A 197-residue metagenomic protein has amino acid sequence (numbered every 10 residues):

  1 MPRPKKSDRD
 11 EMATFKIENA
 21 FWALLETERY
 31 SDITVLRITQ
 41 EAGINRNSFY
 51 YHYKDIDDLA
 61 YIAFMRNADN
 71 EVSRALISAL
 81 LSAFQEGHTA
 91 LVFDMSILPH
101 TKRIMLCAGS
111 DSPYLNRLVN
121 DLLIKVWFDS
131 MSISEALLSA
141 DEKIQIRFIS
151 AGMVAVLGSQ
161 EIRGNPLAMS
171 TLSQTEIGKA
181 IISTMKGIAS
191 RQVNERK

Functional and structural regions predicted by a protein language model:
M1-E28, R37: Basic, helix-initiating cap at the start of DNA-binding domains
M12-A23, E41, D58-S78, D121-L122: Alpha-helical structural segments
F15, N19, I62, R66 (+7 more regions): Short, residue-level hotspots on alpha-helical faces of the histone-fold and other alpha-helical interaction modules
L24-D58, I62: Helix-turn-helix
V35-T39, D57-A68, V72, S183 (+2 more regions): N-terminal intrinsically disordered, cationic/polar leader segments that include organellar targeting peptides
A75-I104: Hydrophobic alpha-helical connector segments
S78, L98-L137: Short secondary-structure transition hinges
S130-K197: Hydrophobic/aromatic-rich alpha-helical bundle segments in the mid-to-C-terminal region
